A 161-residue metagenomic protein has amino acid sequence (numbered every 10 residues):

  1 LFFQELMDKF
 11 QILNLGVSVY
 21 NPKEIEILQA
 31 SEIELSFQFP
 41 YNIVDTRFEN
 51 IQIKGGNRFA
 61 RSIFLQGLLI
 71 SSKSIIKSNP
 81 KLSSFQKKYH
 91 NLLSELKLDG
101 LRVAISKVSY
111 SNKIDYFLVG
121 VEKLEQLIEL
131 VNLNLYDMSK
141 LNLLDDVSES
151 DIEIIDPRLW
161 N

Functional and structural regions predicted by a protein language model:
L1-W160: Beta/alpha (TIM)-barrel catalytic core signal, keyed to glycine-rich beta->alpha loops juxtaposed to Asp/Glu that bind
